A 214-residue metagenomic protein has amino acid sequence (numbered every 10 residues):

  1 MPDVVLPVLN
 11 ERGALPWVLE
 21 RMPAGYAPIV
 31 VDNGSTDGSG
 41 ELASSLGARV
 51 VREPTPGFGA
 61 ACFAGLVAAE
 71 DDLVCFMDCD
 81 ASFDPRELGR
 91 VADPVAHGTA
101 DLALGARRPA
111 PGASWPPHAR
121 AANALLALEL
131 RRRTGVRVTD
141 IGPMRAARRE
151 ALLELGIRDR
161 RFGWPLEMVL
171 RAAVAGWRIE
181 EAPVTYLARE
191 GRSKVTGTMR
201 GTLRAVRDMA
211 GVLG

Functional and structural regions predicted by a protein language model:
M1, G135, I157-G214: Hydrophobic helical membrane-anchoring modules
L6, Y26-G34, V51: Short beta-strand/loop segment that forms part of the nucleotide-sugar
L9-A24: Short, well-formed alpha-helical segments that are part of the catalytic scaffolds of diverse glycosyltransferases
E11-A14, S35, F58, D84: Donor nucleotide-sugar binding loop of glycosyltransferases
G13-W17, D37-L46: Acidic helix N-cap motif at the loop->helix transition within catalytic regions of sugar-transfer enzymes
D32-E41, A81: A conserved acidic beta->alpha catalytic loop
P54-P56, A60-A68, P85-F162, A188-L203: Acceptor/aglycone-binding surface of glycosyltransferases and processive sugar-polymer synthases
V74: Short aromatic/hydrophobic "clamp" motif used to bind/position activated sugar donors
